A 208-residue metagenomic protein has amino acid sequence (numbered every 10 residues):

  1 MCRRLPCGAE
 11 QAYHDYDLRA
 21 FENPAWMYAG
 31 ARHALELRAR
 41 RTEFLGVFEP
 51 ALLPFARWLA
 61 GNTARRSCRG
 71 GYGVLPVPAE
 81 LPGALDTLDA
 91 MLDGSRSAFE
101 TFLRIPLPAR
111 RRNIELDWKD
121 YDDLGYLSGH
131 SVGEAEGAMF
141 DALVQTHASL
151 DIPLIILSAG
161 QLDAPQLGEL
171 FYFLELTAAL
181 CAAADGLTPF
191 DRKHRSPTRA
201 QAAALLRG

Functional and structural regions predicted by a protein language model:
M1-T101, D191-H194, R199-G208: Active-site phosphate/pyrophosphate-binding segments
M1-Y16, E134, A138-D141, Q145-Q201 (+1 more regions): Short alpha-helices
Y13-Y16, F21, Y28, Y72 (+5 more regions): Sequence-level detector for tyrosine residue identity
E22-A25, P108, D120, L187-F190: Solvent-exposed, non-transmembrane amphipathic alpha-helical segments
R41-G46, D123-G129, G160, C181-T188: Glycine- and acidic
A56-W58, R111-D117, L167-L170: Short conserved micro-motifs at the rims of enzyme active sites and ligand-binding pockets
N62-R66, K119-L124, E175-A178: Short, low-complexity, polar/charged sequence segments that are solvent-exposed and flexible
V77-D163: Helicase-primase coupling helices
